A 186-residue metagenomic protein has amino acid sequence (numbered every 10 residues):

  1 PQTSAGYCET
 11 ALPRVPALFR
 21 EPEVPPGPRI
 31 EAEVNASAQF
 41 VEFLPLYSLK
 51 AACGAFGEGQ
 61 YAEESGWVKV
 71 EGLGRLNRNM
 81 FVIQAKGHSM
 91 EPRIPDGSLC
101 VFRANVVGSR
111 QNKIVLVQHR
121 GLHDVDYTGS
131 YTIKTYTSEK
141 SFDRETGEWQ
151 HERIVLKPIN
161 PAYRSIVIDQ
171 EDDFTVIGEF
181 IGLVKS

Functional and structural regions predicted by a protein language model:
P1-V34: Helix-turn-helix-like N-terminal two-helix hairpins of bacterial/phage DNA-binding regulators
T3, A36, Y61-E64, G97: Intrinsically disordered, low-complexity segments enriched in Ser/Pro/Gly/Ala and basic residues
R20, A32-A52: Terminal domain-start segments
I30-A32, W67-V70, V101-F102: Glycine-rich, charged/polar anion/phosphate-binding loops that engage phosphate groups from diverse ligands
F43-P45, E71, P92: Short, proline-centered helix/strand-breaking motifs
S48-F81: Short beta-strand/loop turn elements enriched in aromatics
L73-S186: Acidic/glycine-rich C-terminal interaction modules and beta/coil loop segments that lie outside canonical DNA-binding
